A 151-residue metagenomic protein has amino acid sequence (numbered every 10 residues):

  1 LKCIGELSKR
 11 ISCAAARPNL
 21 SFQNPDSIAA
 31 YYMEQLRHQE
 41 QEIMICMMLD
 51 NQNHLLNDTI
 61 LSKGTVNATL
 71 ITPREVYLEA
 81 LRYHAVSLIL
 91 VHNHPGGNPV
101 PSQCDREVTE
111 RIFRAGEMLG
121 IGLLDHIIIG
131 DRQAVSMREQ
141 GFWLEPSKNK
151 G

Functional and structural regions predicted by a protein language model:
L1-Y32, S136-K148: Accessory alpha-helical DNA-binding modules that contact the DNA backbone or grooves
A30, S62, V66-G151: Active-site-proximal loop/helix of nucleotide/amide-processing enzymes and allied scaffolds
R37-E40: Short loop/turn motifs at secondary-structure junctions and domain boundaries
I43-I45, L124: Short loop/turn microsegments at loop-to-beta-strand junctions
I45-C46, L88: Conserved active-site beta-strand-loop modules that form the wall/rim of enzyme catalytic pockets and either contain
D50: Short, acidic, Ser/Thr-enriched surface-loop or helix-capping motifs
